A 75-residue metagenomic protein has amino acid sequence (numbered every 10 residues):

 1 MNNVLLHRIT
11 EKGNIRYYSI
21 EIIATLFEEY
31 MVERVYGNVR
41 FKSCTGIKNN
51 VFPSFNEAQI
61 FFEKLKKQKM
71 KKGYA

Functional and structural regions predicted by a protein language model:
M1, I9, F27, Q59-F62: Helix-centric, low-specificity signal for extended rod-like, repetitive segments
M1-G13, S43, P53: Negatively charged, low-complexity tracts enriched in Asp/Glu with abundant Ser/Thr
H7, S19-I20: N-terminal first-folded block
G13-N14, E28: Short acidic/glycine-enriched loop/turn segments that link adjacent beta-strands
I20-K48, E63: Short aromatic-glycine-(Arg/Gly/Cys) micro-motifs in beta-strand/loop hairpins
F41-C44, P53-M70: A short, charged, amphipathic alpha-helix used as a generic interaction element across diverse proteins
K72-A75: Boundary/linker segments flanking structured domains
